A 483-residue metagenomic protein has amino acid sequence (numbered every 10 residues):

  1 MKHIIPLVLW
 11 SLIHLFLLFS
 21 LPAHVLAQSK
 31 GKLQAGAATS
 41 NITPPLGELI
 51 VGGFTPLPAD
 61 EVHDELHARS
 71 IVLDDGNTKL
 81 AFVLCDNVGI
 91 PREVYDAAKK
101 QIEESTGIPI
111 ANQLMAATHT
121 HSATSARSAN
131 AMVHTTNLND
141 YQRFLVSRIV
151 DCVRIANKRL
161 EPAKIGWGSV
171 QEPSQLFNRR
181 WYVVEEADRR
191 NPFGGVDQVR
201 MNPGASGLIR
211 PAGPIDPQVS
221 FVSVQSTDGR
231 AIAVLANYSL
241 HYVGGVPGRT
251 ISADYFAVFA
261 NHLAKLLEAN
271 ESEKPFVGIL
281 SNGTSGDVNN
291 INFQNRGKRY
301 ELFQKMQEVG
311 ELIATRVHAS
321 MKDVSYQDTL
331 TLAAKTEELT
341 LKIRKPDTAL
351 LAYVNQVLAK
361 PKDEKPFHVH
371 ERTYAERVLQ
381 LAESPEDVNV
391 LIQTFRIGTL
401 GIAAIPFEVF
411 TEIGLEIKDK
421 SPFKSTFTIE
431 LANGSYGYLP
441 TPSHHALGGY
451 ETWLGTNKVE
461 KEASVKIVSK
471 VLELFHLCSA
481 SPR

Functional and structural regions predicted by a protein language model:
M1-I4: Positively charged n-region of N-terminal signal peptides that target proteins for export
P6, L17, S122-T124: Intrinsic structural disorder/low-complexity segments
V8-P22: Bacterial N-terminal signal peptides
Q28-F276, S281-T284, V288-E308, M321 (+1 more regions): Conserved beta-alpha junction segments in alpha/beta enzyme cores
